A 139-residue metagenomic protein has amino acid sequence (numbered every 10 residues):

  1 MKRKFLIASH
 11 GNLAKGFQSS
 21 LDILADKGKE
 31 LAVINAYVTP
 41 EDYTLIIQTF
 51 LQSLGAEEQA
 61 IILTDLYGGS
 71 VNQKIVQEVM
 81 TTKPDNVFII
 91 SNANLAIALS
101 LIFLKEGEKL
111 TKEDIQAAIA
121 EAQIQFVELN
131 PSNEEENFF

Functional and structural regions predicted by a protein language model:
K2-F139: N-terminal loops that bind phosphate or other acidic moieties and the adjacent beta-alpha structural core
